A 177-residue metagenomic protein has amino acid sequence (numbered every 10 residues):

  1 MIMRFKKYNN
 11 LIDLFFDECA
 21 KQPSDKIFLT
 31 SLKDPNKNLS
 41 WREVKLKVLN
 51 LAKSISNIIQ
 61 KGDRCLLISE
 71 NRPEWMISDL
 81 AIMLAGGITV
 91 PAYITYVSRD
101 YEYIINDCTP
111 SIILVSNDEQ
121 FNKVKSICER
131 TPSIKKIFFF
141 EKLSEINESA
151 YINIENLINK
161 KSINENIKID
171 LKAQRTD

Functional and structural regions predicted by a protein language model:
M1-L39, E43-D63, L80, S144 (+1 more regions): N-lobe entry segment of adenylate-forming
C19-Q22, I82, I105, C128: A generic structural signal for well-ordered alpha-helical segments
D25-I27, S162-D177: Conserved pre-ATP/AMP-binding loop-to-beta segment of ANL
K33, R42, F138-E141, E155-K161: Residues at the C-termini of beta-strands that transition into short coil/loop
K37-N38, S54-Y96: Conserved AMP-binding/adenylate-forming
S69-N71, S116-N117, D177: Helix N-cap/beta->alpha junction signal
I88-N156: Structural core segment of the AMP-binding/adenylate-forming
